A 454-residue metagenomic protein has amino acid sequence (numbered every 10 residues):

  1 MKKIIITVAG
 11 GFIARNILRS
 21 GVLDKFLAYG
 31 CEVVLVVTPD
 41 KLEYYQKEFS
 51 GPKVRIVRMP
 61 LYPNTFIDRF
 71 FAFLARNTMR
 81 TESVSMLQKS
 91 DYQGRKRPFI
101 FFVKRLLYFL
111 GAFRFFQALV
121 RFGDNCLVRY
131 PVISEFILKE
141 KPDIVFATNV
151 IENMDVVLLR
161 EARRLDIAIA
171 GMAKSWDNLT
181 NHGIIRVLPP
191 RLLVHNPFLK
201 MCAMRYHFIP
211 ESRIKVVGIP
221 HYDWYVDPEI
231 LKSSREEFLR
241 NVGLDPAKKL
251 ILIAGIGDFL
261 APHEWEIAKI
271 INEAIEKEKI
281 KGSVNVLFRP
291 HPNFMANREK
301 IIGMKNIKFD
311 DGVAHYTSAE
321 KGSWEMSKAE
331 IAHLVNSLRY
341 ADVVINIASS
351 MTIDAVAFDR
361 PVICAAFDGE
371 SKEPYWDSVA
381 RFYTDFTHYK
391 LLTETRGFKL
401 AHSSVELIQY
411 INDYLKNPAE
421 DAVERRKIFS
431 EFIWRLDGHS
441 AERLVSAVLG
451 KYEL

Functional and structural regions predicted by a protein language model:
I5, S134-N153, A341-I347: Short N-terminal targeting/anchoring amphipathic segment
I6-S20, T78-M79, A147, F259-H263: A short, glycine/small-residue-rich beta-strand->loop->alpha-helix junction that serves as a flexible
T7, V34-I133: Conserved N-terminal ligand/cofactor-binding loop architecture of enzyme catalytic domains
L18-R19, D24, Y222-S323, A401: Conserved catalytic-core segment of nucleotide-activated headgroup transferases in glycan assembly
V120-D124, V128, T148, R160-E236 (+1 more regions): Active-site-proximal region of nucleotide-activated glycan assembly enzymes, centered on histidine/acidic-rich loops
I137, N293-I353, F358: Donor nucleotide-activated moiety binding/catalytic core segment of transferases that use nucleotide-activated donors
R186-P189, I209-E211, S350-F432: Catalytic binding pocket for nucleotide-activated donors in carbohydrate/polymer assembly enzymes
D437-L454: C-terminal alpha-helical cap of glycosyltransferases
